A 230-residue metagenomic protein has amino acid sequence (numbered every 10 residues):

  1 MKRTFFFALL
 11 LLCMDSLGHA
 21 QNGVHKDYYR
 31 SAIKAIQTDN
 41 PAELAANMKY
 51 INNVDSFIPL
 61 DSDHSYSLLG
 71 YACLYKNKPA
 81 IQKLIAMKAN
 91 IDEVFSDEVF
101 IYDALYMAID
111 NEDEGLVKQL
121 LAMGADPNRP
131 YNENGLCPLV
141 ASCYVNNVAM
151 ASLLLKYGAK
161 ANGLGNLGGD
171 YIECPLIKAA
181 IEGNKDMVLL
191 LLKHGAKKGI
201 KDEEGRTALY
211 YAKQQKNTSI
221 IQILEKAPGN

Functional and structural regions predicted by a protein language model:
M1-H25: Bacterial Sec-dependent N-terminal signal peptides
A20-K34, Y157, H194, E203 (+1 more regions): Ankyrin-repeat-protein effector appendages
A20-Y50, S56: N-terminal leader/linker segments that initiate helical-solenoid repeat arrays
H25-K34, F57-G70, V94-Y106, P130-L139 (+2 more regions): Ankyrin-repeat boundary/"N-cap" motif
K34-D39, Y71-N77, D103, M107-D113 (+4 more regions): Ankyrin repeat A-helix N-terminal signature
N40-M48, N77-A86, E112-A122, N147-K156 (+2 more regions): Ankyrin repeat structural motif
P41, A46-A80: N-terminal, post-signal-peptide region of Sec/Tat-exported proteins
I51-S56, I91, P127, A161 (+1 more regions): Ankyrin-repeat inter-repeat connecting loop/turn
